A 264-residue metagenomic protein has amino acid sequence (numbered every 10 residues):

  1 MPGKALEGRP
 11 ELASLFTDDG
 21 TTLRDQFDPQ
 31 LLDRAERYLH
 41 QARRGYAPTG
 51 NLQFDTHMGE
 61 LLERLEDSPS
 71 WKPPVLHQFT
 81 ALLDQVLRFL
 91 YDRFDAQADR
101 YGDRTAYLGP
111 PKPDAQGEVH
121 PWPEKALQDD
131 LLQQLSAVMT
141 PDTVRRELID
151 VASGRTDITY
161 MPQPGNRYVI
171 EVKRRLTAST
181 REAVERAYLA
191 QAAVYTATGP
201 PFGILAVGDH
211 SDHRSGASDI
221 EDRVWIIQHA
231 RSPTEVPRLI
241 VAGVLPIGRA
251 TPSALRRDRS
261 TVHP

Functional and structural regions predicted by a protein language model:
M1-Q78: Nuclease-adjacent, charged terminal/linker segments that flank catalytic cores
R44-W122: Interdomain/boundary linker segments immediately adjacent to catalytic/signaling cores
D114-W122, V144-D150, L176-E185: Short, contiguous acidic/charged loop-to-helix segments that flank catalytic cores in large enzymes
D130-D142: Short helix-loop-beta junction
L131, I158-Y160, Y168-T177, Y195: Conserved catalytic cores of phosphodiester-cleaving nucleases, focusing on short active-site segments
P141-G165: Active-site metal-binding core of divalent-cation-utilizing nuclease and nuclease-like domains
R174-G216: Catalytic cores of nucleic-acid endonucleases
D209-P264: Domain-level recognition of nuclease-like catalytic cores that cleave nucleotide substrates
